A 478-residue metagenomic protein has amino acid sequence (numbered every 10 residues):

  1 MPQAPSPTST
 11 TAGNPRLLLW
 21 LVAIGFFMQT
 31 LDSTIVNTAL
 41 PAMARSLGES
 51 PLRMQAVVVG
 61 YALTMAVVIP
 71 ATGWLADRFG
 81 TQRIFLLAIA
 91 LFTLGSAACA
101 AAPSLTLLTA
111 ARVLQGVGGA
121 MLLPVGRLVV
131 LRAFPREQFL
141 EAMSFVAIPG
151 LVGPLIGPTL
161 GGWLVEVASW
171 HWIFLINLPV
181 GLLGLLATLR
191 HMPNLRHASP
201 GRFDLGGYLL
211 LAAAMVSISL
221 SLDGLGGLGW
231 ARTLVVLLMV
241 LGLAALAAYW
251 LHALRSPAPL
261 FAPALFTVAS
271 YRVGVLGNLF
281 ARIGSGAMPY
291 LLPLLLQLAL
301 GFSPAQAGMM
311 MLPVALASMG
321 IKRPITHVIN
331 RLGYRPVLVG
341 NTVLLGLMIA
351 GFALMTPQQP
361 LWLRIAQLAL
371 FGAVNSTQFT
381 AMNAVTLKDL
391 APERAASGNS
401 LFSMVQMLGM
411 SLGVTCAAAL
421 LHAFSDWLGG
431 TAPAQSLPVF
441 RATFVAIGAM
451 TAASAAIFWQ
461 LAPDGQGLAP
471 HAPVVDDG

Functional and structural regions predicted by a protein language model:
M1-N14, W459-G478: Intrinsic disorder in cytosolic terminal tails and internal cytosolic loops of multi-pass membrane transporters
T8-A12, E137, L183-A212, L254-A269 (+3 more regions): Flexible interhelical linker loops that connect adjacent transmembrane helices in multi-pass membrane transporters
P15-L31, V36-L40, L47, P51-Y61 (+9 more regions): 12-transmembrane solute porter fold
L63-V67, A97, L151, L155 (+4 more regions): Hydrophobic/small/kink-forming positions within alpha-helical transmembrane segments of polytopic membrane proteins
A66, L86, T93-L94, V117 (+5 more regions): Small-residue-rich packing faces within the transmembrane alpha-helices of Major Facilitator Superfamily
I69-G206: Helix-loop-helix hairpins in multi-pass membrane proteins, especially solute transporters
A97-A98, W163, V216, L220 (+2 more regions): Alpha-helical transmembrane segments of multipass membrane proteins
L178-R196, A212-G224, L241-R255, S454-A462: C-terminal membrane-cytosol helix-exit motif in multi-pass small-molecule transporters
